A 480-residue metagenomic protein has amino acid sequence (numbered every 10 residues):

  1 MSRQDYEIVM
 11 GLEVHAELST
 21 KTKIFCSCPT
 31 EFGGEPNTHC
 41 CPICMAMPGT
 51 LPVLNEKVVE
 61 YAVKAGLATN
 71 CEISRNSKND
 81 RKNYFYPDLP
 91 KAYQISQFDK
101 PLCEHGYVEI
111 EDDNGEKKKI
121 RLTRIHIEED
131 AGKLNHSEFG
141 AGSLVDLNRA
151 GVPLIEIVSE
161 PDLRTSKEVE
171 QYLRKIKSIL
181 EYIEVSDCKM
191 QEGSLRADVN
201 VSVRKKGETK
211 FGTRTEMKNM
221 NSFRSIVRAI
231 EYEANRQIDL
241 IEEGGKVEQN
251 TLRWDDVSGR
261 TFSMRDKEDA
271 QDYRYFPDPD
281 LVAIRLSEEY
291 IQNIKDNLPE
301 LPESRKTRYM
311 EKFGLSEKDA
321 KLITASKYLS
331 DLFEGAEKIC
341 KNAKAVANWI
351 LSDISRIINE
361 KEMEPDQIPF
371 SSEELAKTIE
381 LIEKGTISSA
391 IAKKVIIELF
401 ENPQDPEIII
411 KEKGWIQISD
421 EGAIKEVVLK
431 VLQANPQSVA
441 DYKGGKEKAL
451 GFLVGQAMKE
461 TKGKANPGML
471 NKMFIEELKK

Functional and structural regions predicted by a protein language model:
M1-E300, E317, K338-N342, S352: Basic, nucleic-acid-interacting segments
S19, N200, N235, L351-N359 (+6 more regions): Amphipathic alpha-helical core segments of compact helical bundles
G193-K205, M310-E334, A343-K361, E373-L375 (+2 more regions): Core structural elements
E303-M310: Extended, structured, electrostatic nucleic-acid-contact surfaces
D366-A376, E380, S389-K459: Strongly charged, low-complexity linkers/loops
G385-I387: Extended, charged alpha-helical coiled-coil/arm scaffolds that mediate oligomerization and mechanical coupling in large
E447-K480: Short, amphipathic C-terminal "tail helix"
